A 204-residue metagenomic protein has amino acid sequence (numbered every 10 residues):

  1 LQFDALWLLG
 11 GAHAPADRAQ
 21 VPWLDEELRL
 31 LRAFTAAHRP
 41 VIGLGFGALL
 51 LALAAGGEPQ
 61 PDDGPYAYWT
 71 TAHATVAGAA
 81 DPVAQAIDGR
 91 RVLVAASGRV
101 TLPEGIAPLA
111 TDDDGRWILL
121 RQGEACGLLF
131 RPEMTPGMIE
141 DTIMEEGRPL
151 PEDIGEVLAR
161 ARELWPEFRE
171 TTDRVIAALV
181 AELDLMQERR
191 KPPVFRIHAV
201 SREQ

Functional and structural regions predicted by a protein language model:
L1-I42: Flexible gly/pro-rich beta->alpha loop and the following alpha-helix that scaffold active-site loops
D17-A19, L51-A54, P103-E104, I139: Short glycine-/acidic-enriched loop or helix-start segments at secondary-structure transitions that form or flank
P22-E26, P59-Q60, A110-T111, M144-E146: Glycine-rich, phosphate-binding/catalytic loops in enzymes
F34-E58: Catalytic nucleophile loop
L53-V92: A conserved active-site-flanking secondary-structure segment within enzyme catalytic domains
V76-Q204: Amide-donor transfer/coupling interface in amidating biosynthetic enzymes
